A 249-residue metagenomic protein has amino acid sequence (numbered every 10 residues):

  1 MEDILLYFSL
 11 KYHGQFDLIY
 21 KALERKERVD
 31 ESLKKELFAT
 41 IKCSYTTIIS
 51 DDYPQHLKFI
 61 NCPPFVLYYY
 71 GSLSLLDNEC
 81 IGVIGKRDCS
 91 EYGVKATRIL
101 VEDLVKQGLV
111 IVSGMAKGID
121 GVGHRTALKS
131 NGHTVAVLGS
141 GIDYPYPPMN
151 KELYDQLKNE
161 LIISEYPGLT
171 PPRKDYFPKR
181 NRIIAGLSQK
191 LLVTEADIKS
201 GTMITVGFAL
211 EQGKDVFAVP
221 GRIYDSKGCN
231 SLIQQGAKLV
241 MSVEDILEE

Functional and structural regions predicted by a protein language model:
M1-D52: Short, small/acidic-rich helices and loops at N termini and domain boundaries of DNA replication/processing enzymes
I48-E249: Glycine-biased, small-residue-rich flexible motifs in mid-sequence functional cores and linkers
